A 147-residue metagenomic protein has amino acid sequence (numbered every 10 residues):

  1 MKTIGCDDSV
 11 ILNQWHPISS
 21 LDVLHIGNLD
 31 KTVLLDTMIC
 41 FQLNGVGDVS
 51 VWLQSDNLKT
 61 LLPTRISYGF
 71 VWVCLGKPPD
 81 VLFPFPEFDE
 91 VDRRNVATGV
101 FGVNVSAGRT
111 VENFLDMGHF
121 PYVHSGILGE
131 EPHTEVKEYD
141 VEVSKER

Functional and structural regions predicted by a protein language model:
M1-G47, N57-R147: Rieske [2Fe-2S] iron-sulfur-binding subdomain
W52: Feature for secretory/organellar precursors and membrane-associated catalytic proteins
